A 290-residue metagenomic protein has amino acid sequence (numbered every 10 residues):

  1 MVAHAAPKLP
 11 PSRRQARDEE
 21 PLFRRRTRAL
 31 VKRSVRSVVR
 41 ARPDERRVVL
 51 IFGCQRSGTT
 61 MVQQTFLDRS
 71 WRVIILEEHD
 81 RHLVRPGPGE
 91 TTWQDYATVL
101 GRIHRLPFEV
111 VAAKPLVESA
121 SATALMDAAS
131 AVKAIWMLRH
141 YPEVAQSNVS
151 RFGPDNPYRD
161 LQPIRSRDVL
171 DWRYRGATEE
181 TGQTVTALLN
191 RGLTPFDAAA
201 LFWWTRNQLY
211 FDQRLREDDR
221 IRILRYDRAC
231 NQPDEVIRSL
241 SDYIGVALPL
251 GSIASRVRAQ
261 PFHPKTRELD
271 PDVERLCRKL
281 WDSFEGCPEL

Functional and structural regions predicted by a protein language model:
M1-P107, R151-D155, L161-R165, R256-H263: PAPS-dependent sulfotransferase catalytic core
M1-V48, R173-L290: PAPS-dependent sulfotransferases, especially Golgi type II membrane carbohydrate sulfotransferases
F52-G53, A112-L116, L138-R139, Y226: Short His-Asn-centered micro-motif
T60-Q63, H82-V84, S119-A122, P142-S147 (+3 more regions): Short catalytic/ligand-binding loop motif for oxyanion handling, primarily in non-cytosolic enzymes, centered on
R72, V110, V132, R220-I221: Short, conserved active-site loop motifs that form the nucleotide-linked donor/cofactor pocket
R105-A124, E143: Glycine-rich phosphate-binding loop used to anchor ATP phosphates in small-molecule kinases, encompassing both
A128-N148, R225, L240: Conserved phosphate-donor/acceptor-positioning beta-strand/loop module used by diverse small-molecule
P157-T178: Long, charge-dense
